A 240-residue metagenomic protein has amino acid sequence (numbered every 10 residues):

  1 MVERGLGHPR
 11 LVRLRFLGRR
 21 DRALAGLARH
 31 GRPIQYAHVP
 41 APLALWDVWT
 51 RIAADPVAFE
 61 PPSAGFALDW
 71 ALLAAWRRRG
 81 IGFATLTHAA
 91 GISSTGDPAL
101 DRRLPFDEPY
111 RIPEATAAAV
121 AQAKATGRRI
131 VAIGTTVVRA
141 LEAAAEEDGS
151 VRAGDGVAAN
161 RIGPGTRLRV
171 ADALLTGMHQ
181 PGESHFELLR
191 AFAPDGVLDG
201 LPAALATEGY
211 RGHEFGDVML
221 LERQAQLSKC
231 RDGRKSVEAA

Functional and structural regions predicted by a protein language model:
M1-A240: Surface-exposed, charge/polar-rich loops and edge strands
